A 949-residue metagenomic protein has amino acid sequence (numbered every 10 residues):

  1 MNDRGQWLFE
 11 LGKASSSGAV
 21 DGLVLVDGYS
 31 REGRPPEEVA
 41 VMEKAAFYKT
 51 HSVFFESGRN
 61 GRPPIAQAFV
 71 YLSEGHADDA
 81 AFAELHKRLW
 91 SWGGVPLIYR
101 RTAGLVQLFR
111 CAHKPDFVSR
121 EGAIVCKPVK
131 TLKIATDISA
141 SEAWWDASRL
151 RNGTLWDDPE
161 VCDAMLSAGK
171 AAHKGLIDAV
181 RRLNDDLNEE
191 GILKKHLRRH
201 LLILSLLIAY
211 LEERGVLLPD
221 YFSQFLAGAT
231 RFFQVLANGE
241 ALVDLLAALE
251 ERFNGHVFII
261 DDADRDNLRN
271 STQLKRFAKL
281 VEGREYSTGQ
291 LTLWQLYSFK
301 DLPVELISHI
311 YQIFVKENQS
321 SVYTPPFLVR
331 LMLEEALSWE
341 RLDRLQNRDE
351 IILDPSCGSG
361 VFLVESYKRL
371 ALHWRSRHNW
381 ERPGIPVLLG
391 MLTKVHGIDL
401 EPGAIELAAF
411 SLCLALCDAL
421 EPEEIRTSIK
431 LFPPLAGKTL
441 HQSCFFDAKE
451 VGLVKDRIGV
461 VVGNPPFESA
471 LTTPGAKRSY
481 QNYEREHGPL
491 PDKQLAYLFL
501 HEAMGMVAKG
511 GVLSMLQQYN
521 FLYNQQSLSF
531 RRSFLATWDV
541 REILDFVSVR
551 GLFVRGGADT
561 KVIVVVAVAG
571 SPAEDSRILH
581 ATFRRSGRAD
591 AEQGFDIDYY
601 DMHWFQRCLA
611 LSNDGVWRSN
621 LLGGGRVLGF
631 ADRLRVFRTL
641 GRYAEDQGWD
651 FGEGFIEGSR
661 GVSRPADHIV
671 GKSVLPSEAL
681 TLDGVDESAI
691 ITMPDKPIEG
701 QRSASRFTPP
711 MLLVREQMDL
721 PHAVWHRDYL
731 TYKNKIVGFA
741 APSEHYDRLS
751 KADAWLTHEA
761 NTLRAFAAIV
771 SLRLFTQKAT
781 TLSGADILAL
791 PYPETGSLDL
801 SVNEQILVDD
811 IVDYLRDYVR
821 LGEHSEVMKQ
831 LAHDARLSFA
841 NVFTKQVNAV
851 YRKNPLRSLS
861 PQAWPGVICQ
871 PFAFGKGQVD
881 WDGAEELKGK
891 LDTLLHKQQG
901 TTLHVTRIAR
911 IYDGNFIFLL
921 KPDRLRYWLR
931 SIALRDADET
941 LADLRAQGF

Functional and structural regions predicted by a protein language model:
N2-Y210, S271-E305, F314-N318, R550: Short, basic/polar, glycine-containing "phosphate-handling" surface segments that engage DNA
K44, S73-S91, P96-Y99, R626-F949: Polybasic, glycine- and aromatic-enriched phosphate-binding surface used to engage nucleic acids
G94, G104, P115-F117, K127 (+10 more regions): Signature of N6-adenine DNA methyltransferases within the class I
P96, E350, T393, I458-G459 (+2 more regions): Conserved acidic residues
L132-Y367, K394, I398-A404, S443-E450 (+1 more regions): Preference for the N-terminal adenyl/adenosyl cofactor-binding alpha/beta module
M165-G169, D185-I192, L291-Y297, Q312-Y323 (+10 more regions): Glycine- and acidic
L201-E212, Q312, F410-C417, D753-A768: Short, hydrophobic/amphipathic alpha-helical patches that form generic packing surfaces within helical domains
T324-K449, Q517-N520, Q525, F530-R531 (+1 more regions): Conserved S-adenosyl-L-methionine
